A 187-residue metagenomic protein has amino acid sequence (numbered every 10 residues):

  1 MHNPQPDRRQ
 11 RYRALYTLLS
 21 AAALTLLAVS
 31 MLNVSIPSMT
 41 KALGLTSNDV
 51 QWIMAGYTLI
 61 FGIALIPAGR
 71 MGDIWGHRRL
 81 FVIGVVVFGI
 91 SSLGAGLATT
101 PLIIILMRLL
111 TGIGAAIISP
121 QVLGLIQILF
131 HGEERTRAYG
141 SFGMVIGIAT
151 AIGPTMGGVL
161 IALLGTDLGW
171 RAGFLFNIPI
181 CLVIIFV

Functional and structural regions predicted by a protein language model:
H2-F186: Transmembrane-helix bundle of Major Facilitator Superfamily
